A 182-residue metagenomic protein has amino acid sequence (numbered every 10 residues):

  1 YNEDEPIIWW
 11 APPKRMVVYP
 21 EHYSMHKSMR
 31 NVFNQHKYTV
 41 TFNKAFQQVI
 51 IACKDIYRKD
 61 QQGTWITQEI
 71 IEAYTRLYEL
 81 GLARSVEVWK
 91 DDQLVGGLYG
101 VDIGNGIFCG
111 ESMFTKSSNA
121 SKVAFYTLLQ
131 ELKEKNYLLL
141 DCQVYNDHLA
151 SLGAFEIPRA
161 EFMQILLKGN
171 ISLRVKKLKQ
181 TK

Functional and structural regions predicted by a protein language model:
Y1-K182: N-acyltransferase acceptor-side catalytic subdomain
